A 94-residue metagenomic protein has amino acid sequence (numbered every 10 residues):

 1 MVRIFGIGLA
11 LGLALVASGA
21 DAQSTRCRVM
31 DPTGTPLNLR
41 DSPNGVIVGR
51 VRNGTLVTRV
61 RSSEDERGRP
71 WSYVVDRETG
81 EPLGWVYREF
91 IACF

Functional and structural regions predicted by a protein language model:
M1-I4: Positively charged n-region of N-terminal signal peptides that target proteins for export
G6-A14: Bacterial N-terminal signal peptides
A17-G19: N-terminal signal peptide c-region/cleavage motif recognized by signal peptidases
Q23-L39: Short N-terminal segments immediately surrounding and downstream of signal-peptide cleavage
T25, W85-F94: Short, low-complexity, Pro/Ser/Thr/Gly-rich segments in the mature regions of secreted, periplasmic
D41-I47: Short alpha-helix capping/helix-loop boundary micro-motifs
R50-E89: SH3/SH3-like beta-barrel superfamily modules
